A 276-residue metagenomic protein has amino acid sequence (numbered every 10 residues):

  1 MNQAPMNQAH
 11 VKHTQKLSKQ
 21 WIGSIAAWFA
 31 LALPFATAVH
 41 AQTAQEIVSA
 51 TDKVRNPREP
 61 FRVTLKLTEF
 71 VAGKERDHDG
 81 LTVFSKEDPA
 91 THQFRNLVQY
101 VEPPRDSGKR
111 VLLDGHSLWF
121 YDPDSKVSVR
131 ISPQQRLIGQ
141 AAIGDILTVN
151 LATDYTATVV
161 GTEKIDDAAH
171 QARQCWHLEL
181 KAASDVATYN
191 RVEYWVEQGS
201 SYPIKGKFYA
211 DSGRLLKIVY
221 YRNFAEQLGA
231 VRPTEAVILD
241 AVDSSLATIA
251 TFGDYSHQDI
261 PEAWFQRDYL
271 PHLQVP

Functional and structural regions predicted by a protein language model:
M1-Q20: N-terminal secretory signal peptides that target proteins for export/translocation
G23-P34: Bacterial N-terminal signal peptides
F35-A41: Sec/Tat signal peptide C-region and signal peptidase I cleavage site
T43-D124: N-terminal mature ectodomain segment of secretory-pathway/periplasmic proteins
Q45-E46, D77, T148-T162, G213-I218: A short, amphipathic edge element
D106-A152: Surface-exposed, polar helix/loop patches in the mature regions of secreted/periplasmic/lumenal proteins that form
S117, V127-I131, I143-L147, H170-R267: Gly/Pro-enriched, hydrophobic low-complexity segments that function as extracytoplasmic propeptides/linkers
Q266-V275: Short, low-complexity, Pro/Ser/Thr/Gly-rich segments in the mature regions of secreted, periplasmic
